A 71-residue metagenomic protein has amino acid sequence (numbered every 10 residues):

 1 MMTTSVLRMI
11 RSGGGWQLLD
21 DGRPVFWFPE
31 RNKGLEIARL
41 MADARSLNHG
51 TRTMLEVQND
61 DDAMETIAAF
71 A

Functional and structural regions predicted by a protein language model:
M1-P24: Short aromatic-glycine-(Arg/Gly/Cys) micro-motifs in beta-strand/loop hairpins
T3, E30-D43: Charged, amphipathic alpha-helical segments
R8, R45-L47: Generic marker of residues within folded, mature protein domains
D21-K33: A short, exposed loop/beta-hairpin motif centered on an aromatic-Gly-Thr core
L47-A71: Short, mixed-charge low-complexity intrinsically disordered segments
